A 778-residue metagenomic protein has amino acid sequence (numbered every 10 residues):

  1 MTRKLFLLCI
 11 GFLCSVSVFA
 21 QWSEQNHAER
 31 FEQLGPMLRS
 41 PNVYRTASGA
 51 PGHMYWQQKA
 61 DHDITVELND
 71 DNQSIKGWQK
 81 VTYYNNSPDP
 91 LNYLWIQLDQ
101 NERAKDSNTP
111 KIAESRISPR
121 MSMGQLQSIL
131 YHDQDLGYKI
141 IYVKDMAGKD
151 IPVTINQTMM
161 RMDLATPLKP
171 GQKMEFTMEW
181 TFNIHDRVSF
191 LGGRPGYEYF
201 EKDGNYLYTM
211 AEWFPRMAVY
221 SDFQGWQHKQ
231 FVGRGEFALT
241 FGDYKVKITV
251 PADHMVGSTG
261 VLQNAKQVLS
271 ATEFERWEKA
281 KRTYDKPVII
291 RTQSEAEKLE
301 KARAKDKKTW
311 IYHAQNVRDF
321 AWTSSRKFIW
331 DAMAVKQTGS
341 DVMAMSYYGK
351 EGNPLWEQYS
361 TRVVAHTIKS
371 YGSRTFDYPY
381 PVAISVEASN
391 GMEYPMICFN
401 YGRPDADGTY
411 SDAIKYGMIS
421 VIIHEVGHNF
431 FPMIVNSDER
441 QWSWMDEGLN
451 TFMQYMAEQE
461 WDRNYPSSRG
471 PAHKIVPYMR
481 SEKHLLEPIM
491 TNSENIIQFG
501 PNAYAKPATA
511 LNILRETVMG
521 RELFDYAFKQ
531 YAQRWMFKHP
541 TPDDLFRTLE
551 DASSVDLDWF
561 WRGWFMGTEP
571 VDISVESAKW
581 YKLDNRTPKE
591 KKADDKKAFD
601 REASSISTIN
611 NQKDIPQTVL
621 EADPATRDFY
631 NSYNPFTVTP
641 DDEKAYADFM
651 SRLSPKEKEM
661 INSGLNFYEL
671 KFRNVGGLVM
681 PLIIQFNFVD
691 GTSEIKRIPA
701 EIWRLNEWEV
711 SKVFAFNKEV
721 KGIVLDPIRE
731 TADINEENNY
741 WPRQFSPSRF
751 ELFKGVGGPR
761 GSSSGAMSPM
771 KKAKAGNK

Functional and structural regions predicted by a protein language model:
T2, A20, Q25-P41, R45-A47 (+4 more regions): Hydrophobic alpha-helical and helix-loop surface patches within well-folded domains that function as non-catalytic
W22-Q25, S74, Y84, P90-L91 (+7 more regions): A surface-exposed beta-strand-loop module
N26-Q97: Early extracytoplasmic/domain-onset interaction patches
T46-Y55, A104-L164, R187-P195, V268-W277 (+4 more regions): Solvent-exposed beta-strand/loop surfaces of large extracellular or lumenal domains
D71, R534-K778: Beta/coil-rich, acidic/histidine-enriched accessory regions frequently appended to metallopeptidases
Q79-V81, N85, L98-Q100, Q172-D186 (+3 more regions): Short, hydrophobic/aromatic-enriched beta-strand segments in well-ordered soluble domains
D106-M121, F182-Y244, A265, V335 (+1 more regions): Glycine/proline-rich low-complexity spacer/linker segments in large multi-domain proteins
E212-W226, V232-I423, F452: Hydrophobic helix-coil surface modules that form long, contiguous segments used for peptide/substrate interaction
